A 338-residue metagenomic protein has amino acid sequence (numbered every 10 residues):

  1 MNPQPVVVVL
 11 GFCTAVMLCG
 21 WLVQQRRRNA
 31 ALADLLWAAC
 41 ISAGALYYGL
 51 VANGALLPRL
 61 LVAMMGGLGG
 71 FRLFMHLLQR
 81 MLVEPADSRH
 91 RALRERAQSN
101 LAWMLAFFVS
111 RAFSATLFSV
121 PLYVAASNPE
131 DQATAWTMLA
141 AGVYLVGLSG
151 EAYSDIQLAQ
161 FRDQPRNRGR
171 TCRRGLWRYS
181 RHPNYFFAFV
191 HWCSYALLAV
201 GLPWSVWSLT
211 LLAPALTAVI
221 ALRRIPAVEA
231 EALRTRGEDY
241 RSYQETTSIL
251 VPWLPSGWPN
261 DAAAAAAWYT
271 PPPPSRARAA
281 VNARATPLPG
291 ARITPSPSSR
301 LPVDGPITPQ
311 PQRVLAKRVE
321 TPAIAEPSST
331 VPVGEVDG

Functional and structural regions predicted by a protein language model:
Q4-M17, C40-L73, W103, A115-Q157 (+1 more regions): Hydrophobic transmembrane alpha-helices
L18-R28, M75-M81: C-terminal ends of transmembrane helices
R27-S42, P85-A106, R170-W177: Juxtamembrane helix-capping/reentrant segments at transmembrane boundaries
P58-R96: A basic- and aromatic-enriched beta-loop-alpha substructure that forms the phosphate/nucleotide- and DNA/RNA-contacting
F107-S114: Active-site pocket-lining segments that scaffold enzyme catalytic pockets across diverse folds
R278, R284, R292, S296-R300 (+3 more regions): Low-acidity, Ser/Thr- and Arg-rich intrinsically disordered low-complexity segments
S328-V336: Short, intrinsically disordered C-terminal tails of secreted or membrane-associated proteins
